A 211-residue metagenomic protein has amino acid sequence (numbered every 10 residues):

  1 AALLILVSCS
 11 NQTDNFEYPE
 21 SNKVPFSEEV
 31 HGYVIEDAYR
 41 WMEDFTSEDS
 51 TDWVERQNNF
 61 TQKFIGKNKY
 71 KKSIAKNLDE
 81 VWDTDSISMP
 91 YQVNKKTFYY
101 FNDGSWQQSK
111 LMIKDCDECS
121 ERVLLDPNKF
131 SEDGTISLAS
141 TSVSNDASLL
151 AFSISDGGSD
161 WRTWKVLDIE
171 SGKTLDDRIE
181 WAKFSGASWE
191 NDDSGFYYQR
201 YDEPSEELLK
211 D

Functional and structural regions predicted by a protein language model:
A1-V7: Bacterial N-terminal signal peptides
S8-D211: Beta-propeller folds
